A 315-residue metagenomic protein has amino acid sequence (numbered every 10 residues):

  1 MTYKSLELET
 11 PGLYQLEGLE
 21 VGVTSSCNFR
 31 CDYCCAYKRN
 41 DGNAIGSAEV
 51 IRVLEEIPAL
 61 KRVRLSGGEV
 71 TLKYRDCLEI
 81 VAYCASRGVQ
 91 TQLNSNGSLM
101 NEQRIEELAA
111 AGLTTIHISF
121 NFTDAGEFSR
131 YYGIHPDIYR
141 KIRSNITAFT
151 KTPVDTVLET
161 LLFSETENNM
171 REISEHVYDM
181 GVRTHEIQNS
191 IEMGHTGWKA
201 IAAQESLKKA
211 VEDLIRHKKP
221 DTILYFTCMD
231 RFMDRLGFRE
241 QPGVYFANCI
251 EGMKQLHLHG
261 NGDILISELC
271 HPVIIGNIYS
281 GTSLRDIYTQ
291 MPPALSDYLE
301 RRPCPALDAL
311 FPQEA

Functional and structural regions predicted by a protein language model:
M1-E17, V244-F246, H257, N261-A315: Flexible mid-to-C-terminal extensions adjoining Fe-S/redox cofactors in radical SAM and related proteins
M1-T115, A203-L207: Conserved alpha-helical substructure of the radical SAM core
G18, G252-M253: Short coil/loop residues immediately preceding or within conserved phosphate-binding loops of NTP-utilizing enzyme
Y33, Y37-N40, Q255, G276 (+1 more regions): Secreted/processed peptides and extracellular or luminal domains of membrane proteins
N43-I45, A110-A111, T115, S119-G252 (+2 more regions): Radical SAM enzyme [4Fe-4S]-AdoMet core and its adjacent flexible, acidic and glycine-rich loops/tails across
G68, T227-C228, R302-P303: Short, solvent-exposed turn/loop segments enriched in Gly/Ser/Thr/Pro and often Arg
V89, Q255-L256: Generic short beta-strand
